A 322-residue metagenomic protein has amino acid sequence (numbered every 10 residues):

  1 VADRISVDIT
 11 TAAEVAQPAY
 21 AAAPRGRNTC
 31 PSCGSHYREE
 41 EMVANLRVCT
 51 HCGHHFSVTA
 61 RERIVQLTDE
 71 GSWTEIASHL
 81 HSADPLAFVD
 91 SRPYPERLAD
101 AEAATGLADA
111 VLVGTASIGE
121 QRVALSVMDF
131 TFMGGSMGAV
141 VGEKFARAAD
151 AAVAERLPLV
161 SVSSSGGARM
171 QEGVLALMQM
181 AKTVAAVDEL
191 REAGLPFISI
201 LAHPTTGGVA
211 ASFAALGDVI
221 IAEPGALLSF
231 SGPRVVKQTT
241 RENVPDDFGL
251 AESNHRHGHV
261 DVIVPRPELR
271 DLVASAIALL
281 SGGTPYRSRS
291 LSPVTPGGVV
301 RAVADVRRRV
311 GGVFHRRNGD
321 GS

Functional and structural regions predicted by a protein language model:
V1-L107, T115-I118, S275-S322: Intrinsically disordered, low-complexity segments enriched in small/flexible residues
R25, T29, A44, V48 (+7 more regions): General structural feature for long, well-ordered alpha-helical segments within catalytic domains of soluble enzymes
S32-G34, T131, G166: Short hinge/gating elements
E40, M128, V162, I200-L201: Structural motif
A104-A110, G135-D150: Glycine-rich anion/phosphate-binding loops
A116-M128, K144-A168: A structural preference for short, pocket-lining loop segments at secondary-structure junctions
T131-V140, E172-L175: Flexible beta-alpha connector loops of hexameric P-loop NTPases
S163-P285: Conserved catalytic cores of soluble enzyme domains, especially glycine-rich substrate-binding beta-alpha loops
